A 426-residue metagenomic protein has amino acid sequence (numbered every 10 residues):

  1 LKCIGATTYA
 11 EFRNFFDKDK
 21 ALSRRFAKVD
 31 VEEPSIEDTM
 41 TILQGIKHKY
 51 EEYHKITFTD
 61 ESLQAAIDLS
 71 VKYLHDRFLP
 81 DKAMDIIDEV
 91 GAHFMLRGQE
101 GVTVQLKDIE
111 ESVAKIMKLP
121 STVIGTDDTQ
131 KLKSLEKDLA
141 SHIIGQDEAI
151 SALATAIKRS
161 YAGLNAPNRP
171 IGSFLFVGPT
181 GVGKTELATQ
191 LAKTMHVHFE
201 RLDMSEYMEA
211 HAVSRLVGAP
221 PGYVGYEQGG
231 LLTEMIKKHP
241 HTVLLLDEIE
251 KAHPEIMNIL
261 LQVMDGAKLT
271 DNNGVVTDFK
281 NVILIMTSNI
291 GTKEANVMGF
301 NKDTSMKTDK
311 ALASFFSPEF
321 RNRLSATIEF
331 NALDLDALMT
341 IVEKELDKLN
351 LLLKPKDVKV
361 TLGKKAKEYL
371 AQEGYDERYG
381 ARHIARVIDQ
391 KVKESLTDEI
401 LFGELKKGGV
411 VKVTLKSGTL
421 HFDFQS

Functional and structural regions predicted by a protein language model:
L1-S426: AAA+ P-loop NTPase nucleotide-binding core of proteostasis motors
